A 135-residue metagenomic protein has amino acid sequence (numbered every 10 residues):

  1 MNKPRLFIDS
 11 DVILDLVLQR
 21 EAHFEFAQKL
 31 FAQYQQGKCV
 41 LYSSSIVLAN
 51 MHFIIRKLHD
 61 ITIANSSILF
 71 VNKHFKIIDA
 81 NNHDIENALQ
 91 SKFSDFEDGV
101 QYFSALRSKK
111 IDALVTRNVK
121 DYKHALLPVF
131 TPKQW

Functional and structural regions predicted by a protein language model:
M1-R5, F103-W135: Acidic, PIN/NYN-like endoribonuclease modules and their adjacent C-terminal/linker elements
M1-Y42, R56-I63, K133-W135: Short, well-structured N-terminal submotif of metal-dependent ribonuclease cores
V12, V47, D84, Q101 (+1 more regions): Alpha-helix capping/helix-boundary segments
Q28-F31, I68, Q101-Y102: Short amphipathic alpha-helical segments and helix-helix/interface helices
G37-K38, H74, S91, A125: Structured helix-beta-strand junction loops
S43-V47, A64-I77, N118, K123-W135: Anionic, Ser/Thr-rich low-complexity intrinsically disordered regions
K73-R117: Active-site neighborhoods of divalent-metal-dependent phosphate/nucleic-acid chemistry enzymes
